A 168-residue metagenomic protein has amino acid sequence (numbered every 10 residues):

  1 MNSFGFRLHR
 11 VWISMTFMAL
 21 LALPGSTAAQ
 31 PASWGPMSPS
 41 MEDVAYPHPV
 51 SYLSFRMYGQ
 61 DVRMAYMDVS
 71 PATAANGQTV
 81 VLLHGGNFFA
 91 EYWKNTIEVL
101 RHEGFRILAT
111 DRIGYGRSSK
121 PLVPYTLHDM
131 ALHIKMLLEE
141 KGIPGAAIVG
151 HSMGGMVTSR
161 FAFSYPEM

Functional and structural regions predicted by a protein language model:
N2-M15: Bacterial N-terminal signal peptides that target proteins for export
W12-P24: Bacterial N-terminal signal peptides
T27-P31: Boundary at the C-terminal end of the N-terminal hydrophobic targeting segment
P39-P71: N-terminal cap/lid segment of alpha/beta-hydrolase-fold proteins
Y58, V62, V69-R117: Conserved HGGG/HGGXW glycine-rich cap/lid loop of the alpha/beta-hydrolase fold
N87-A90, S119-A131: Catalytic nucleophile-loop/oxyanion-hole region of alpha/beta-hydrolase and closely related hydrolase-like folds
H128-A146: Conserved acidic catalytic loop of the alpha/beta-hydrolase fold
P144-M168: Conserved hydrolase catalytic core segment
